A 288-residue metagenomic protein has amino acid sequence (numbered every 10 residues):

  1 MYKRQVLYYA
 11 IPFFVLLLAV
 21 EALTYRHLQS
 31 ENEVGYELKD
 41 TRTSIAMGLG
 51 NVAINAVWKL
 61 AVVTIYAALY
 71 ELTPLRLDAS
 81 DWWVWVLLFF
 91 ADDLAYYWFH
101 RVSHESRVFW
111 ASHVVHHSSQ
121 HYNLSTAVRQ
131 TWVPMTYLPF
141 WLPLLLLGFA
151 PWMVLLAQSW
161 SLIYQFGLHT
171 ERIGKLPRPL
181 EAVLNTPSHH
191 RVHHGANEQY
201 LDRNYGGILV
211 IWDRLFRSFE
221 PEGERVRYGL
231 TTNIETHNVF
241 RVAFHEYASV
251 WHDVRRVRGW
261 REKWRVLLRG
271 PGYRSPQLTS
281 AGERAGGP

Functional and structural regions predicted by a protein language model:
M1-Y2: Short, small-residue-biased leader/transition segments that mark boundaries at the very start of proteins
V6-A10, D40-S44, S80-W85, M153-V154: Residue-level signature of transmembrane alpha-helical entry/exit and packing/kink sites in multi-pass membrane
V6-L16, A46-W58: Alpha-helical transmembrane segments of integral membrane proteins, especially early/N-terminal helices
F13-R26, V63-Y66, F89-L94: Central hydrophobic cores of alpha-helical transmembrane segments in multi-pass inner-membrane proteins across all
A19-R42: Membrane-interface helix-loop junction between the first two transmembrane segments
L49-W58, S80-Y228: Membrane-embedded catalytic scaffold of the fatty acid hydroxylase/desaturase
A61-V86: Juxtamembrane/interfacial segments at transmembrane-helix boundaries in multi-pass membrane proteins
R225-P288: Cytosolic-facing loops and C-terminal tails of multi-pass membrane proteins
